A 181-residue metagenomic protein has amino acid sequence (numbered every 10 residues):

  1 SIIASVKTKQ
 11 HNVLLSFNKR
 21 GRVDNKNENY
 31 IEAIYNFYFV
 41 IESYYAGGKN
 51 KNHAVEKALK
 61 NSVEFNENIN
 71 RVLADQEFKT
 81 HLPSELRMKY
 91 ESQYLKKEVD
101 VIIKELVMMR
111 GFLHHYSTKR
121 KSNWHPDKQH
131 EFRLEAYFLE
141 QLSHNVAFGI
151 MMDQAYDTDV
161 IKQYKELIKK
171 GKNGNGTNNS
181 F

Functional and structural regions predicted by a protein language model:
I3-F181: Amphipathic, oligomerization/interface secondary-structure segments
